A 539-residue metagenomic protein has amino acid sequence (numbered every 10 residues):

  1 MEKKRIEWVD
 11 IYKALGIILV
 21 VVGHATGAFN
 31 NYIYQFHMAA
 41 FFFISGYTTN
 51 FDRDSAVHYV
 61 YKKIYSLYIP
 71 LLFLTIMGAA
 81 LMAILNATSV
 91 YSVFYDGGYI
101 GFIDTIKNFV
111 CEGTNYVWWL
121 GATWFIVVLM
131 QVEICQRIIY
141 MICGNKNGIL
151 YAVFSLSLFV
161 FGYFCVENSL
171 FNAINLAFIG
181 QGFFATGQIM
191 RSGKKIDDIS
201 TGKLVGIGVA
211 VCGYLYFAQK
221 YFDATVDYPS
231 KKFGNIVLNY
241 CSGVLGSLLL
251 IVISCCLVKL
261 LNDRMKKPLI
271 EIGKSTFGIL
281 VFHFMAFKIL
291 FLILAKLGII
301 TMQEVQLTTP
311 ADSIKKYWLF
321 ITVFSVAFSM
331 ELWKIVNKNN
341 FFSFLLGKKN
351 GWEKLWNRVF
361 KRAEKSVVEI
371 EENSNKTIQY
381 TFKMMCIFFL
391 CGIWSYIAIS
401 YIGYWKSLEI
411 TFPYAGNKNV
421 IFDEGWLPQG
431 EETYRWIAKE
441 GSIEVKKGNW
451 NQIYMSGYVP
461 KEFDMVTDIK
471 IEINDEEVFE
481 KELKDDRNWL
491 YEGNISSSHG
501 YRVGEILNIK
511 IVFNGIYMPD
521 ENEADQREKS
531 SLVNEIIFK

Functional and structural regions predicted by a protein language model:
E2-I387: Alpha-helical transmembrane segments and their immediate juxtamembrane cytosolic regions
F42, F183, I471-E472, I536: Short aromatic-centered micro-motifs
F382, F388-W450, Y458-F463, I516-K539: Glycan-recognition and processing domains
K446-G448, E462-D464, K484-D486, R502-G504: Surface-exposed coil/turn segments at beta-strand junctions on protein surfaces, enriched
Y454-Y458, E472, N494, K510-V512 (+1 more regions): Residue-level recognition of well-ordered beta-strand positions that form the cores of beta-sheet-rich folds across
M465-E476: Short, surface-exposed beta-strand/strand-loop-strand elements in extracellular ectodomains
V478-V503: Extracellular carbohydrate recognition and processing domains and analogous Trp-centered ligand-binding platforms
H499-F513: Noncatalytic modules at the cell exterior or secretory-pathway interfaces, chiefly beta-strand-rich lectin/adhesion
